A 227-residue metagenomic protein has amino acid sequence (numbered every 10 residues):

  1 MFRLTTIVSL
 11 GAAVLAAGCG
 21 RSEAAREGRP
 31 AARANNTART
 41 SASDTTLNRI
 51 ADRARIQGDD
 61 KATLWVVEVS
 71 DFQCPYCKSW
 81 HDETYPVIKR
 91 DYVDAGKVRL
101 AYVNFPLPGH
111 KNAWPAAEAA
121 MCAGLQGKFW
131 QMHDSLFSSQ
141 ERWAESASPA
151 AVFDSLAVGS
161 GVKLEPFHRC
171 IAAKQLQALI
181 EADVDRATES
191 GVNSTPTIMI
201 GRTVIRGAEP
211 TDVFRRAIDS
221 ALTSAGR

Functional and structural regions predicted by a protein language model:
M1-V8: Bacterial N-terminal signal peptides that target proteins for export
L4, G20-A34, Y85, D154-R227: C-terminal cap of thioredoxin/glutaredoxin-like
L15-G18: C-terminal motif of bacterial Sec signal peptides marking the signal peptidase cleavage site
E27-R55: Post-signal peptide N-terminal segment of mature Sec-exported envelope proteins
L47-L64, Y92: A short beta-strand-turn-helix
I56-Q57, W143, I205: Short clusters of hydrophobic/aromatic residues that line enzyme substrate/ligand-binding pockets
A62, V67-V158, S190, A221-R227: Structural alpha/beta surface segment adjacent to cysteine/selenocysteine redox centers across thiol/disulfide enzymes
